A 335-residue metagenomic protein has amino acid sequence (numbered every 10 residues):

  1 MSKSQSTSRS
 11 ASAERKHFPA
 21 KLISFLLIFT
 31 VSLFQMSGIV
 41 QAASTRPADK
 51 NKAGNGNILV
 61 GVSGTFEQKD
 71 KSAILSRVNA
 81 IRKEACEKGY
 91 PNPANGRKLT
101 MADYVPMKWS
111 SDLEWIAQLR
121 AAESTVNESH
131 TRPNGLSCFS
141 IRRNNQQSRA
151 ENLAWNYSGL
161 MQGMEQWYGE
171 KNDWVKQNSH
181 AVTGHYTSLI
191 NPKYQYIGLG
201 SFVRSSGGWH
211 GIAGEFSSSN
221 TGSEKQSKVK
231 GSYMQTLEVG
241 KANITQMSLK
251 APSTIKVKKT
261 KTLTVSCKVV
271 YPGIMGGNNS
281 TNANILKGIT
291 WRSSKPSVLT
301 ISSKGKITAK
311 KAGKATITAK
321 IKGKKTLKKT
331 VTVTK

Functional and structural regions predicted by a protein language model:
M1-H17: N-terminal secretory signal peptides that target proteins for export/translocation
R15-F29: Sec-dependent N-terminal signal peptides
S32-P47: Sec-dependent signal peptide cleavage junction
A43-N145, Y186, P192-I197: Short, well-ordered surface patches within globular domains
E87-T100, Q226-Y233, G273-A283: Acidic Ser/Thr/Pro-rich low-complexity disordered segments that often serve as glycosylated linkers/stalks around
G135-K230, T236: A well-ordered secondary-structure block
A242-K335: Extracytoplasmic soluble-region selector
